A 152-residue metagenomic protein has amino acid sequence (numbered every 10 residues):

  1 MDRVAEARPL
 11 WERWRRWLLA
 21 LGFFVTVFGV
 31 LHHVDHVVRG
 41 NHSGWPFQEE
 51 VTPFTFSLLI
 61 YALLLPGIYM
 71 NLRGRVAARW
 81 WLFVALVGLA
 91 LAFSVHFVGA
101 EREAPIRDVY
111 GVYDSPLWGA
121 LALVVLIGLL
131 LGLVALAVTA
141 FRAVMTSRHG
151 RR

Functional and structural regions predicted by a protein language model:
M1-V25, M145-S147: Cytosolic juxtamembrane helix and N-cap/initiation of the first transmembrane helix
L18-F28, F56, L82-G88, A122-L129: Hydrophobic alpha-helical transmembrane segments of polytopic
L21-T52: Hydrophobic transmembrane helix segments
T26-H36, V87-A104: C-terminal TM-helix exit segments that contain a strictly Trp-centered aromatic cap at the helix terminus
G40-E49, V95-A122: Interfacial non-cytosolic loop connecting adjacent transmembrane helices
F56-G67, A122-T139: Hydrophobic cores of alpha-helical transmembrane segments in multi-pass inner/ER membrane proteins, independent
I68-V98: Loop-to-transmembrane helix junctions at the membrane interface
L136-R152: Cytosolic juxtamembrane helix at the C-terminal end of the final transmembrane segment
